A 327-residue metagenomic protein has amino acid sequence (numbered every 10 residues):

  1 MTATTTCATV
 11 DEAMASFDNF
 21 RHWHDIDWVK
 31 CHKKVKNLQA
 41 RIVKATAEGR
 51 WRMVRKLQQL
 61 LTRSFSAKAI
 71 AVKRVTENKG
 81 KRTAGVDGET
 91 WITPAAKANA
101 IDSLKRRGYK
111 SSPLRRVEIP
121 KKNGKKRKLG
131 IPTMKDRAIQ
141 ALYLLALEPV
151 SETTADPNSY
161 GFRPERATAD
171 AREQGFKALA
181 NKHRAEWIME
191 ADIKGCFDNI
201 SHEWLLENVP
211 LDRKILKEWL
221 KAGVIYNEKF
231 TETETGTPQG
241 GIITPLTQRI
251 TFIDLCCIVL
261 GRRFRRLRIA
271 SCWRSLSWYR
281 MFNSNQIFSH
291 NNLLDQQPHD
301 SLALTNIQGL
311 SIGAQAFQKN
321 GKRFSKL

Functional and structural regions predicted by a protein language model:
M1-I26, Q39-A45, P120: Extended, highly charged clamp/arch subdomains and adjacent linkers that form or line substrate-binding channels
R21-G80, L145-G161: Charged boundary/loop elements
V54-K126: Phosphate/adenylate-binding "loop-and-lid" substructures adjacent to NTP/NAD/dNTP-binding pockets in NTP-dependent
V72-V75, A100-K125, M134, A138-L147 (+3 more regions): Reverse-transcriptase-like RNA-dependent polymerase core
S103, T154-N158, R163, D170-Y279 (+2 more regions): Conserved polymerase palm-domain catalytic core
N283, I287-H290, A314-L327: Polybasic, low-complexity intrinsically disordered segments
N285, Q308-G309: Short, intrinsically disordered low-complexity segments enriched in Ser/Thr with adjacent Pro
Q297-P298, R323: Cationic, low-complexity basic patches in intrinsically disordered or flexible, solvent-exposed regions
